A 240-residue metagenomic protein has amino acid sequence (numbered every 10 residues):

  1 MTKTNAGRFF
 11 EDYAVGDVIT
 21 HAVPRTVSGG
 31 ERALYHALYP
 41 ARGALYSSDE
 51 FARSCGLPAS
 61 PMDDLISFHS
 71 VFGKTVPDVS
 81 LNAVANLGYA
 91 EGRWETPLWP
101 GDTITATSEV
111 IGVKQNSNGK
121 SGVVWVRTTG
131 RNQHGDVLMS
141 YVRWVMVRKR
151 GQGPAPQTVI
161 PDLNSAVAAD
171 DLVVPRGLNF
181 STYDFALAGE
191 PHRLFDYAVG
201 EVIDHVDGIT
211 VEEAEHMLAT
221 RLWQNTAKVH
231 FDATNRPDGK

Functional and structural regions predicted by a protein language model:
M1-Y89, R150-K240: Hot-dog-fold acyl-thioester-processing enzymes
V27, G112-K114, G130-H134, V145-K149 (+1 more regions): Beta-strand elements of well-folded, non-transmembrane domains
L87-Q133: Hydrophobic beta-sheet segments that form the core/acyl-binding groove of ACP/CoA-dependent acyl-chain-processing
R127, Y141-A155: Flexible glycine-rich active-site/ligand-binding loops centered on an Asp-His dyad
D136-L138, G200: Local beta-strand/beta-hairpin segments that build beta-sheet-rich folds
M139-Y141, D204: A structural microfeature
